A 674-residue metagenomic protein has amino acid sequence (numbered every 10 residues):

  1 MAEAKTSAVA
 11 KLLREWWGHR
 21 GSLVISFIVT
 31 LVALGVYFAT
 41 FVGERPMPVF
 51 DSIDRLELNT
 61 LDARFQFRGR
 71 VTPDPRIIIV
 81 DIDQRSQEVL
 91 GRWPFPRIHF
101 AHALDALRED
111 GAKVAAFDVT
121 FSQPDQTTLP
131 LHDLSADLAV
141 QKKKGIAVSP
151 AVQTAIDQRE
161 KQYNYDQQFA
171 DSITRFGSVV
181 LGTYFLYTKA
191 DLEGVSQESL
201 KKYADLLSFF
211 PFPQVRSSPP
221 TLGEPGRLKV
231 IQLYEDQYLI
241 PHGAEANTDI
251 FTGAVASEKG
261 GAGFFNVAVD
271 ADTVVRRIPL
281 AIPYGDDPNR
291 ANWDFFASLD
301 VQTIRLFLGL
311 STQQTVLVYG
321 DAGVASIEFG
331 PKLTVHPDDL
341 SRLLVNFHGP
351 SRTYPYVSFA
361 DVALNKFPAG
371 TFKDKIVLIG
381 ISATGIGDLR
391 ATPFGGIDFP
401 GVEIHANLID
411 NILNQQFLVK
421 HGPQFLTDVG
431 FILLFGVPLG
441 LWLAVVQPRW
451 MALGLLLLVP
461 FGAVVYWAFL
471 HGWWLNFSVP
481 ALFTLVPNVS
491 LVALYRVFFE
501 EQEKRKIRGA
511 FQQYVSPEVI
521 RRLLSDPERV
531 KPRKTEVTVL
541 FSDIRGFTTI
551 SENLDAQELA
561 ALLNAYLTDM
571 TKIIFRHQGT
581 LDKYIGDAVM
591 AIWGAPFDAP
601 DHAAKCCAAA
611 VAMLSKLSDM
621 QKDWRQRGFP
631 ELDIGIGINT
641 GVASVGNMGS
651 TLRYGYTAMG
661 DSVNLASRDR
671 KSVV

Functional and structural regions predicted by a protein language model:
A2-L333, F372-R449: Non-transmembrane functional regions of envelope-associated proteins
L317-F367: Substrate-access "cap/lid" subdomains that shape and gate the entrance to catalytic or ligand-binding pockets
L418, G422-Y495: Transmembrane alpha-helical segments that form the functional core of multipass membrane systems
F477-T535, N553, A561: Regulatory cytosolic signal-relay segments
D526-A608, Y656: Catalytic NTP-binding/metal-coordinating core of nucleotidyl cyclase/transferase enzymes
N564-G579, A595-I636, T640, D661-R670: Alpha-helical scaffold within the catalytic cores of cyclic-nucleotide enzymes
A643, K671-V674: Cytosolic regulatory/linker segments at or just downstream of nucleotide-handling modules in signal-transduction
